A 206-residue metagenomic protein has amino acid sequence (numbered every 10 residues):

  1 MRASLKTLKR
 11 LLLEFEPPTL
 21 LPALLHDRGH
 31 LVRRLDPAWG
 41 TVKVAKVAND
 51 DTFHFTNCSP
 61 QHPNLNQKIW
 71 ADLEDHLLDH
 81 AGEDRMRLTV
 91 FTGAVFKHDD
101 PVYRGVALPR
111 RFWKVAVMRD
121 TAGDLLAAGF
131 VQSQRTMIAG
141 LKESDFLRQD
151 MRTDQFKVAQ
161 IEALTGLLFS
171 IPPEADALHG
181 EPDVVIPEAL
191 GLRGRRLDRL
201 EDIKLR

Functional and structural regions predicted by a protein language model:
M1-I69, L73: Betabetaalpha-Me/HNH-type nuclease active-site subdomain
R34, Q61-K68, H80, D84 (+2 more regions): Short hydrophobic alpha-helical module
H76-L77: Beta-sheet-dominated scaffold domains
G82-R206: C-terminal, well-folded lobe of enzymatic/effector domains
